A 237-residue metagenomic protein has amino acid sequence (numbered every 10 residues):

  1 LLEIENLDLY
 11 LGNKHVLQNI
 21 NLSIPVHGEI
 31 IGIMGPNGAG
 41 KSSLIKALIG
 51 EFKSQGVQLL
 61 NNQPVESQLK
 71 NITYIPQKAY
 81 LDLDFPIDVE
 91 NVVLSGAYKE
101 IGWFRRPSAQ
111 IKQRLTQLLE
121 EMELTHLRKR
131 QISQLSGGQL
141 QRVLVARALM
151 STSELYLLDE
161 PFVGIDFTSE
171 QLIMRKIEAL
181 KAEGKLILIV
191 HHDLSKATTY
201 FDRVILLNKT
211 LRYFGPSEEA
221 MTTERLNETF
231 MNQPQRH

Functional and structural regions predicted by a protein language model:
G56-Q68: Conserved ABC transporter NBD signature motif
A109-L127: Conserved ABC ATPase "signature" region
Q131-L135, Q139: Conserved ABC ATPase signature
Y156-E160: Catalytic Walker B motif of ABC-type/P-loop ATPase nucleotide-binding domains
F167-S169: Helix N-cap at the start of a conserved alpha-helix in ABC-type nucleotide-binding domains
H191-H192: H-loop/switch region of ABC-family ATPase nucleotide-binding domains
V204-S217: H-loop (His-switch) and adjacent beta-strand-loop-beta switch element of ABC-type ATPase nucleotide-binding domains
